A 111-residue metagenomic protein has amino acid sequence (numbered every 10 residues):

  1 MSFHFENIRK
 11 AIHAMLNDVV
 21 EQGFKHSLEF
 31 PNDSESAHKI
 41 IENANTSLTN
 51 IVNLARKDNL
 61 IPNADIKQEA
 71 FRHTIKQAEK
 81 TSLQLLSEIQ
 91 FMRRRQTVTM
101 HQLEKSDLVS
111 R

Functional and structural regions predicted by a protein language model:
M1-F5, I12-A14, Q102-R111: N-terminal organelle transit peptides
S2, S27, S34-S36, S47 (+4 more regions): Generic serine detector
F3-A11, H26-I40, N63-I66, A70-Q77: Non-transmembrane, amphipathic alpha-helical segments
R9-N17, E21: Extended alpha-helical coiled-coil scaffold domains characteristic of the BAR superfamily
V20-D58: Amphipathic alpha-helical interaction modules
E42, N53-R111: Low-complexity intrinsically disordered segments
